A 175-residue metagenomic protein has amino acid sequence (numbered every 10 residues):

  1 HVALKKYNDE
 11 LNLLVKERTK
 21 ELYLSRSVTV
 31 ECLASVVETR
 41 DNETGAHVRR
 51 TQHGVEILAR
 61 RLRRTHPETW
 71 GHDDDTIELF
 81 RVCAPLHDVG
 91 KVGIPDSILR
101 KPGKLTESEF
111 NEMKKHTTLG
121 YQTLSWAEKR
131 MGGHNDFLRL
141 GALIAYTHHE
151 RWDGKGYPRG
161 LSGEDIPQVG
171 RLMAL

Functional and structural regions predicted by a protein language model:
H1-E31, N42: Amphipathic alpha-helical coiled-coil "transmission" helices that mediate dimerization and conformational coupling
L24-L175: Histidine- and acidic-residue-rich, metal-dependent catalytic cores
